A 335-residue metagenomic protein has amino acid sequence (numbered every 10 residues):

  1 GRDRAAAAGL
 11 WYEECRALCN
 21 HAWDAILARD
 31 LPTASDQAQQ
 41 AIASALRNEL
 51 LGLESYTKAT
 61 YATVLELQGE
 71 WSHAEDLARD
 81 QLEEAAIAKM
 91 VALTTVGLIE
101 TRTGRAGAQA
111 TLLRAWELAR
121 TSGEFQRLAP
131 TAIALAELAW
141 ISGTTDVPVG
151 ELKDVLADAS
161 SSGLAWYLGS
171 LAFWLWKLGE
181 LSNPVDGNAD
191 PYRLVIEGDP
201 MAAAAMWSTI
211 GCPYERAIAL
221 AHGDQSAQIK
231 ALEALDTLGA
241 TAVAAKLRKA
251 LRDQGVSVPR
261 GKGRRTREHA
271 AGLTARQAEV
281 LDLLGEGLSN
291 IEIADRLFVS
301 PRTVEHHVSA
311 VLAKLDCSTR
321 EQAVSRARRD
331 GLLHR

Functional and structural regions predicted by a protein language model:
R2-L10, W23, Q39-L50, E75-E84 (+4 more regions): Amphipathic alpha-helical segments of tetratricopeptide repeats
W11, L31, L51, W71 (+7 more regions): TPR-repeat structural position
E13-D30, G52-G69, A88-G104, R127-G143 (+3 more regions): Tandem amphipathic alpha-helical repeat scaffolds
P148-N188: A glycine-rich beta-turn/hairpin centered on an aromatic-Pro dipeptide
L181-I218, Q254-A270, A278, L288 (+1 more regions): Generic long, charged, amphipathic alpha-helical segments
S208-T209, P213, L220-V258: General nucleic-acid-binding
G211, K249-R252, G261-S318, Q322-R335: Helix-turn-helix DNA-binding segment
